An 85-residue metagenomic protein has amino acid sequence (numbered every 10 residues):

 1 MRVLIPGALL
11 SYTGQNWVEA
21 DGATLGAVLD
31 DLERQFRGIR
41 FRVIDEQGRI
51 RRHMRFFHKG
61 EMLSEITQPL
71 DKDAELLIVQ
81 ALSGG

Functional and structural regions predicted by a protein language model:
M1-G84: Ubiquitin-like/PB1-type beta-grasp interaction modules and other compact soluble beta-rich domains
